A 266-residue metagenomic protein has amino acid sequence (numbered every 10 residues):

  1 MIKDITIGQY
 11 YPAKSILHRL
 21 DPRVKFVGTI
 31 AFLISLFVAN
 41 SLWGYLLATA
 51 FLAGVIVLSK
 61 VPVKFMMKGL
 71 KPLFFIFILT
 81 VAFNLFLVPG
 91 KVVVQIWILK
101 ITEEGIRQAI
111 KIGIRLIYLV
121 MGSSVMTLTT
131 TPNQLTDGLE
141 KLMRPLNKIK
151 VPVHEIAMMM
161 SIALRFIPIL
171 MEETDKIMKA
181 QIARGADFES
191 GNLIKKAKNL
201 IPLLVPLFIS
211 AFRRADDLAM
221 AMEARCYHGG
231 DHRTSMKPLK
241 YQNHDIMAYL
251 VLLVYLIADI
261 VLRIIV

Functional and structural regions predicted by a protein language model:
M1-G44, A48-A53, V57, R144 (+4 more regions): Transmembrane alpha-helix interface motif
N40, S59-K60, L87-V88, T131 (+1 more regions): Short helix-capping/hinge motifs at transmembrane helix termini and TM-loop junctions
F51-V61, I76-L79: Alpha-helical transmembrane segments and their membrane-interface exit regions
P62-L70: Interfacial helix-loop-helix linkers and transmembrane-helix boundary segments in multi-pass membrane proteins
G69-F77, G113, I117, L207 (+3 more regions): Loop-to-transmembrane-helix entry motif
L73-A186: Juxtamembrane/interface alpha-helical elements of multi-pass membrane proteins
